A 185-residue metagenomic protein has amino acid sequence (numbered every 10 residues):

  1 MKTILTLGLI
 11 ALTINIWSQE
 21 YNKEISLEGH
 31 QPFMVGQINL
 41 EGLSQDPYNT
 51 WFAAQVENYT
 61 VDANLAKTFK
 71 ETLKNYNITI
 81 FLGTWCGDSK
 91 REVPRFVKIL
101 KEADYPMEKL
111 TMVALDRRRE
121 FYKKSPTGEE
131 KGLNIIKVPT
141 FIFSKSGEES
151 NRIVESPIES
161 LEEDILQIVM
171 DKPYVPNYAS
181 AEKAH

Functional and structural regions predicted by a protein language model:
M1-N22: Bacterial Sec-dependent N-terminal signal peptides
I10, T72, D104, G132-I135: Alpha-helix termination/capping residues and helix-transition junctions
W17-T72, E163-H185: Non-globular targeting/processing and membrane-anchoring segments
E71-A114: Mid-length scaffold segments of soluble, non-membrane domains
T84-E92, L133, I153, P157: Extracytoplasmic/periplasmic, Sec-exported soluble proteins
V97-Y105, K131-L133, I158, M170: Short, surface-exposed basic-aromatic patches at helix termini and helix-loop junctions that form
V113-K137, Q167-V169: Thioredoxin-like thiol-disulfide oxidoreductase module
K137, I142-E182: Non-catalytic, surface beta->alpha helical segment in thiol-disulfide oxidoreductase systems
